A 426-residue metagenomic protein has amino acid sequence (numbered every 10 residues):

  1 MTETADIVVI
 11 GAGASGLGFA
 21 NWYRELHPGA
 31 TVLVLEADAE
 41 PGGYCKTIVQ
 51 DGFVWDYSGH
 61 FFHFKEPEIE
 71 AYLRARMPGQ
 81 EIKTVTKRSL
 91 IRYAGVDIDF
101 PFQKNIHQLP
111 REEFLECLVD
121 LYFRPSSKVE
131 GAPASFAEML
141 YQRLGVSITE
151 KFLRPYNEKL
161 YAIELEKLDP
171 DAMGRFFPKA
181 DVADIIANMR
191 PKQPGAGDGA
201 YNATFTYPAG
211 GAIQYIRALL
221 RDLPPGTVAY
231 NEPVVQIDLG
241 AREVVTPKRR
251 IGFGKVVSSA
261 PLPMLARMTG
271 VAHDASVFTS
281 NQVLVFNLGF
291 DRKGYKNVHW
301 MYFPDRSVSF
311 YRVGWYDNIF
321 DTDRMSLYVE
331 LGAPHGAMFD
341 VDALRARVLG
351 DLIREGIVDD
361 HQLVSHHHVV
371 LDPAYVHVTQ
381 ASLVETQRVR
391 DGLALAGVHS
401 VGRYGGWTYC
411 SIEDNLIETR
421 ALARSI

Functional and structural regions predicted by a protein language model:
T2-S15: Beta1/beta-strand and adjacent pyrophosphate-binding region of the FAD-binding site in flavoprotein oxidoreductases
A12, E66, A260-L262: Glycine-rich, N-terminal phosphate-binding loop of Rossmann-like dinucleotide-binding domains
S15, E40, P263: Conserved Rossmann-like nucleotide-cofactor binding loop
R24-V49: Glycine-rich FAD pyrophosphate-binding loop
L26, E232-G356, L383-G392: Mid-domain catalytic core of redox enzymes that form a hydrophobic substrate pocket/lid adjacent to a catalytic redox
Y44-T47, P101-F102, V313-I426: Conserved flavin/dinucleotide-binding core of flavoenzymes
D51-K128, R175: Dinucleotide-binding Rossmann-like beta1-alpha1 core, especially the glycine-rich loop that anchors the ADP
V96, E113-L239: Active-site/ligand-binding neighborhood in enzyme catalytic cores
